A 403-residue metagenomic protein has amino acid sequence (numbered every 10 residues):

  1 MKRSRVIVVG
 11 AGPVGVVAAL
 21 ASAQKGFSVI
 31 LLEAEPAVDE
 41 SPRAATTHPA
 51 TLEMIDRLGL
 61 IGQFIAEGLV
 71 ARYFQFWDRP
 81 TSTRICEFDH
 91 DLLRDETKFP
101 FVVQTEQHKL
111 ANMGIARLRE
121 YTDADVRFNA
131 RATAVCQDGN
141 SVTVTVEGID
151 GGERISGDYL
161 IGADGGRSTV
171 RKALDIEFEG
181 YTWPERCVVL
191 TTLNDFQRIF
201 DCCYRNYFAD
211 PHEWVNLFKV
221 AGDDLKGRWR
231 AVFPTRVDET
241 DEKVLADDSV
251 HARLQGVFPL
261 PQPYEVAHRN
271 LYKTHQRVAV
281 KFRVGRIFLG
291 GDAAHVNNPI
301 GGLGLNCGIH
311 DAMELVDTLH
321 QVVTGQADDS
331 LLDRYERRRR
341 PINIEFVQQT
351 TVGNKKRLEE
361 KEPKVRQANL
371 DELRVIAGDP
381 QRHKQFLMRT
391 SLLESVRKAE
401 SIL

Functional and structural regions predicted by a protein language model:
M1-V6, Q24-K25: Extreme N-terminal leader/targeting segments of oxidoreductases
K2, D150-Y159: Core beta-strand elements of the Rossmann-like FAD/NAD(P) dinucleotide-binding domain in flavoenzyme oxidoreductases
G10-L20, G26-S28, G114, G162 (+3 more regions): Conserved mid-domain beta->alpha element of the FAD-binding
A23-R43: Glycine-rich FAD pyrophosphate-binding loop
R43, H48-R117, V347: Active-site-adjacent segment of FAD-dependent monooxygenases/related oxidoreductases
A116, G139-S141, Y159, A163-T274: Conserved FAD-binding catalytic core of PHBH/FMO-like flavoproteins
F128-V142: A conserved short coil-to-beta-strand element within the FAD-binding core of flavoproteins
T318-L403: C-terminal helical "tail/cap" subdomain of flavin- and related membrane-associated enzymes
